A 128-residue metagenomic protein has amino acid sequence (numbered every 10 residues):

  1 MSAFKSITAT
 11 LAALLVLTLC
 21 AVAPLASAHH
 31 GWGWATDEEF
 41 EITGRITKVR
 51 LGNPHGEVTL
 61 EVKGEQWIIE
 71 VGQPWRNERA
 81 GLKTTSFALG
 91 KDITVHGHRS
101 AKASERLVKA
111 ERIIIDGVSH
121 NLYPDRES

Functional and structural regions predicted by a protein language model:
S2-L15: Bacterial N-terminal signal peptides that target proteins for export
A26-F40: Short boundary/loop segments of OB/S1/cold-shock single-stranded nucleic-acid-binding domains
G44-I46: Conserved hydrophobic positions within beta-strands
G52-E61: Short aromatic-glycine-enriched beta-strand elements
E65-P74: A short macromolecule-binding patch
R79-V95: Short nucleic-acid-contacting surface segments enriched for D/E, G, S/T with interspersed K/R
S100-P124: OB-fold/S1-family single-stranded nucleic acid-binding modules
